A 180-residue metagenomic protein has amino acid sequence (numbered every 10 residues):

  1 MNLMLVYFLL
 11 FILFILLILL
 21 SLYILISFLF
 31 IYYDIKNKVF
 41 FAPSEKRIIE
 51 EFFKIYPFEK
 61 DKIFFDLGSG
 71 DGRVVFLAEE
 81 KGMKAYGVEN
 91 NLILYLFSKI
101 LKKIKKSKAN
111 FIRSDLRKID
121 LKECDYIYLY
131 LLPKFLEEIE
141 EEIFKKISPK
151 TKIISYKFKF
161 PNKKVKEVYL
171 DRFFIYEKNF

Functional and structural regions predicted by a protein language model:
N2-E59: S-adenosyl-L-methionine
D61-G70: Conserved class I S-adenosyl-L-methionine
D71-M83: Conserved SAM-binding loop of SAM-dependent methyltransferases across substrates and taxa, primarily the Class I
K84-E89: Conserved SAM-binding motif I beta-strand of class I
S98-K99: Conserved SAM-binding loop
K105-L116: Conserved SAM-binding strand-loop segment of SAM-dependent methyltransferases
L121-P133, E137: Short SAM/SAH-binding signature in class I
K134-F180: C-terminal substrate-binding/active-site "lid" region of AdoMet-derived donor-dependent transferases
